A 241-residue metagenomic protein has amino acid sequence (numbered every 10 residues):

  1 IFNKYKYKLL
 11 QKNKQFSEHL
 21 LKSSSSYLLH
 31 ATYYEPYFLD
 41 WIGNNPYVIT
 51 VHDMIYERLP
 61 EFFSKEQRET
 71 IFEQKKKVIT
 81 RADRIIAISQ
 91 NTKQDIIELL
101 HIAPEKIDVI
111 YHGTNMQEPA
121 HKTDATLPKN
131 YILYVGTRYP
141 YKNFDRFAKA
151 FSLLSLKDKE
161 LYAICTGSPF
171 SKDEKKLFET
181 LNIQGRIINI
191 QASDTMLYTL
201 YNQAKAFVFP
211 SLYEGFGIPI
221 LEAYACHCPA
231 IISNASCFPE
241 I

Functional and structural regions predicted by a protein language model:
I1-I241: Carbohydrate transferase catalytic cores enriched for Leloir-type hexosyltransferases
